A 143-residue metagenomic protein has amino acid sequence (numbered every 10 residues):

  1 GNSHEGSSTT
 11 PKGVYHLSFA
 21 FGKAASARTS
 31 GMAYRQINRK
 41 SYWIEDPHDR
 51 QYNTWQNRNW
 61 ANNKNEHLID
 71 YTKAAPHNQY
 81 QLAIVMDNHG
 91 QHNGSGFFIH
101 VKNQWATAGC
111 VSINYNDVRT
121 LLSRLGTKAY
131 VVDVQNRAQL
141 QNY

Functional and structural regions predicted by a protein language model:
G1-T107, V118-Y143: Cell wall/extracellular polymer interaction/catalysis modules
C110: Short cysteine clusters
I113: A conserved hydrophobic position in a structured secondary element of the catalytic/binding core that shapes
